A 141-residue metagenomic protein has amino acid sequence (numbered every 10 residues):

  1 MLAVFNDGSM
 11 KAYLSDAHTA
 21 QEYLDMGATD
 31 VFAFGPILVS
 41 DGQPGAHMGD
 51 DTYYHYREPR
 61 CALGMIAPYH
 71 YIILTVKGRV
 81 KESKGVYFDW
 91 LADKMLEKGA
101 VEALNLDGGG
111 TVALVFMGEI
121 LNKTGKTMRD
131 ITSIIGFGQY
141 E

Functional and structural regions predicted by a protein language model:
M1-E141: Gly/Ser/Thr/Pro-rich low-complexity, intrinsically disordered segments
